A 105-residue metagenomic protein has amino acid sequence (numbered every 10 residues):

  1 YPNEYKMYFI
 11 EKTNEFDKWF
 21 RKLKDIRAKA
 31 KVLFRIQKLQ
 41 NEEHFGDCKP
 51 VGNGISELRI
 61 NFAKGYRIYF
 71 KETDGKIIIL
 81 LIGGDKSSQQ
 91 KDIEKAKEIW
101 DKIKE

Functional and structural regions predicted by a protein language model:
Y1-I10, K18, K29, H44 (+2 more regions): Enriched for short, Lys/Arg-rich terminal
E15-K18, K24, I36: N-terminal interaction/assembly modules
K22, K38, K71-E72: Conserved catalytic core of Hanks-type protein kinase domains
L23-K24, S88: Alpha-helical hairpin
F34-F62: A short, surface-exposed loop/turn module that caps and links secondary-structure elements
